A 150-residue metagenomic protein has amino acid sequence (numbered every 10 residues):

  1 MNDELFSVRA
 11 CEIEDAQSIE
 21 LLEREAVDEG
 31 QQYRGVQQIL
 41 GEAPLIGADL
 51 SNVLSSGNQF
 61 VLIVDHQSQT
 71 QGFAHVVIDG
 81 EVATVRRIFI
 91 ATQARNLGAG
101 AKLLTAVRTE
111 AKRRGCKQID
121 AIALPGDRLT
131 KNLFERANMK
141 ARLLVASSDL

Functional and structural regions predicted by a protein language model:
F6-L21: A short beta-loop-alpha structural element at the N-terminal edge of CoA-dependent acyl/N-acetyltransferase catalytic
R24-D49: Conserved GNAT-fold acetyl-CoA-binding loop/helix
A48-L62, T84: A short helix-loop-beta-strand connector motif used in the catalytic cores of GNAT acetyltransferases and, in some
Q59-G72: Conserved beta-hairpin
Q69-V77, T84: Conserved beta-strand in the GNAT
I90, N96-T109, N132, R136: Conserved acetyl-CoA-binding loop-helix of GNAT-fold acetyltransferases
R95, A121-T130, S147-L150: Conserved beta-strand-loop-alpha-helix junction that forms the acyl-donor binding cleft
A111-A123: Conserved GNAT acetyl-CoA-binding A-motif
